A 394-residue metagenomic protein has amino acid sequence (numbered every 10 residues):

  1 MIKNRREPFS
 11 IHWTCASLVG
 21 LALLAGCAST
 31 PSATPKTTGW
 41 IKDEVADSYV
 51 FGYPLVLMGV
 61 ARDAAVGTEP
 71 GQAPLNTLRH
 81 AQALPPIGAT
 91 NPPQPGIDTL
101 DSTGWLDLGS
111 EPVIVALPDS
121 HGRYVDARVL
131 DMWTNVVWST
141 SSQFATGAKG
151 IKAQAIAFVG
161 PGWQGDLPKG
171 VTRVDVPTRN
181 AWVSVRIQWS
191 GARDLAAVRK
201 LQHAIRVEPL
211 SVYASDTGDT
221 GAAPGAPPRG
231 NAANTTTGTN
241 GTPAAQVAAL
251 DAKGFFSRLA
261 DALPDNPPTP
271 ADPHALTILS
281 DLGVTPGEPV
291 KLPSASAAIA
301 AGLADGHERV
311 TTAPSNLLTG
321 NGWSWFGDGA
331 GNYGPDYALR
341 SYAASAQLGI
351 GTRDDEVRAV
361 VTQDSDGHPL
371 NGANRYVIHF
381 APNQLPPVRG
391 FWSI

Functional and structural regions predicted by a protein language model:
M1-I2, L75: General helical secondary-structure elements
I2-S17: Bacterial N-terminal signal peptides that target proteins for export
L23-G26: C-terminal motif of bacterial Sec signal peptides marking the signal peptidase cleavage site
A28-S393: A compositional/structural signature for long, glycine/proline-rich flexible linkers and loops on extracytoplasmic
